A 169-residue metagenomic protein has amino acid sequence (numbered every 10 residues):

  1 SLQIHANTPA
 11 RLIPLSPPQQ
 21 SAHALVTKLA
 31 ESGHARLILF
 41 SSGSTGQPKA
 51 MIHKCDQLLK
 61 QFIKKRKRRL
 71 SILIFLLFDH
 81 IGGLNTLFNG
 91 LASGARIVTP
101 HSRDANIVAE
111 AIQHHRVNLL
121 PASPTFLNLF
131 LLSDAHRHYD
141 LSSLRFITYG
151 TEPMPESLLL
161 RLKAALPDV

Functional and structural regions predicted by a protein language model:
S1, F75-H80: Conserved AMP-binding
S1-E31: Structural core segment of the AMP-binding/adenylate-forming
Q20-F40, R66-I72: Conserved pre-ATP/AMP-binding loop-to-beta segment of ANL
K28, A35-I63: Conserved AMP-binding A3 loop
S41-S44, I72, I112, L120 (+2 more regions): Conserved S/T- and glycine-rich ATP-binding loop of Class I adenylate-forming
L59-S71, D79-L119: Conserved AMP-binding/adenylation subdomain of ANL enzymes
V117-R161: Adenylate-forming
A164-V169: Short, intrinsically disordered, charge-balanced linker/junction segments flanking boundaries in proteins
